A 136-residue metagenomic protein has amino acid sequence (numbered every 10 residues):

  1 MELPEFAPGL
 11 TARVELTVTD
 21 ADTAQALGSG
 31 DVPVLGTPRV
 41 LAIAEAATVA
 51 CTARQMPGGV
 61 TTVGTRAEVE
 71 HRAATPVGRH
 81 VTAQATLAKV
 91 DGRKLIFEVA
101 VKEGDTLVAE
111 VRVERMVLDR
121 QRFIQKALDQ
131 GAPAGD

Functional and structural regions predicted by a protein language model:
M1-F6, A132-D136: Short, low-complexity, intrinsically disordered N-terminal peptides in bacterial proteins
E2-T37: Catalytic strand-loop segment that frames the active site of acyl-thioester-processing enzymes
E15-V18, E70, R112-M116: Generic structural detector for well-ordered beta-strands
T48-T82: Hydrophobic beta-strand-centered segment that forms part of the acyl-chain substrate-binding groove
P76-V77, T86-D136: HotDog/MaoC-like acyl-thioester-processing domains
